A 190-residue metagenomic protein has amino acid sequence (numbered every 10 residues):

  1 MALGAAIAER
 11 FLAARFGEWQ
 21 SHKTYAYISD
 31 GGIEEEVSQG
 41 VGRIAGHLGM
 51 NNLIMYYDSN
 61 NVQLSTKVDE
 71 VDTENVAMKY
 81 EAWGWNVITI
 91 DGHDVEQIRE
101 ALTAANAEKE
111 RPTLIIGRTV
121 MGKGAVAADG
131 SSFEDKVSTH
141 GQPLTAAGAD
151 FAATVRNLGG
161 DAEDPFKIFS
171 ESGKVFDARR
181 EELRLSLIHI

Functional and structural regions predicted by a protein language model:
M1-L48: Cofactor-binding active-site loop characterized by glycine-rich and histidine/acidic residues
L3, I28, G32-E36, I54-Y56 (+1 more regions): Conserved acidic/glycine
N51: Short acidic/polar active-site loop segments enriched in Thr and Asp
